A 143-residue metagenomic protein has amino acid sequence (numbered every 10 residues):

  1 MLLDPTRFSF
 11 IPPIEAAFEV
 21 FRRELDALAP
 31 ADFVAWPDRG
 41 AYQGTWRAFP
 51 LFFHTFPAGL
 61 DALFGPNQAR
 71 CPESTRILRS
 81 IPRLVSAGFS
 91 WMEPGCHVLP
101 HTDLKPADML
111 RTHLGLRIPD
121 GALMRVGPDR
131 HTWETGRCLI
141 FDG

Functional and structural regions predicted by a protein language model:
M1-M109, P119-A122: Fe(II)/2-oxoglutarate oxygenase catalytic core
G115-T135: A short beta-strand-loop-beta hairpin characteristic of the jelly-roll/cupin
